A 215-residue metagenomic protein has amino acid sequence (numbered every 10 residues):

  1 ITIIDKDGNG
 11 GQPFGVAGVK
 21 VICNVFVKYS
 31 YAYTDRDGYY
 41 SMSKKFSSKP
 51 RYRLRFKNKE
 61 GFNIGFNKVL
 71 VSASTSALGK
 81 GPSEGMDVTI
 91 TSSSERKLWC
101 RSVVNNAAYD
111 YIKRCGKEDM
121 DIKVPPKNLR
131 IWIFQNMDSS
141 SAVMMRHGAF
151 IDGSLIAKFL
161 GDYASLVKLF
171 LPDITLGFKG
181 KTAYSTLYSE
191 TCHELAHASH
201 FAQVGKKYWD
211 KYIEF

Functional and structural regions predicted by a protein language model:
I1-D7, G38, Y111: A short, amphipathic beta-strand motif
I3-V27: Short, ordered, surface-exposed loop/turn motifs in non-cytosolic proteins
G15, S41-R51: Short Pro-Gly-centered beta-turn/loop motif in secreted/extracellular proteins
C23-Y39: Short, acidic Ser/Thr/Gly-rich low-complexity loop/linker segments typical of extracellular and cell-surface proteins
S43-K45, K59-F62, T89-W132, S141-H147: Zn2+-dependent metallopeptidase catalytic core
K59-D87: Structured interaction patches on ligand/partner-binding surfaces of diverse proteins
A142-G205: Active-site scaffold of zinc-dependent metalloenzymes
A202-F215: Post-HEXXH active-site segment of zinc metalloproteases
